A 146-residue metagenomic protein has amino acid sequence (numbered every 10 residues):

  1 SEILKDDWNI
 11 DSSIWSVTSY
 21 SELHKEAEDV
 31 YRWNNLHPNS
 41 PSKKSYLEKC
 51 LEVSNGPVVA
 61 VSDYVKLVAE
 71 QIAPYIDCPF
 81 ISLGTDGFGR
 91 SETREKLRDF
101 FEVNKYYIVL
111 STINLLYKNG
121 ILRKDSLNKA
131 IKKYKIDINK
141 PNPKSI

Functional and structural regions predicted by a protein language model:
S1-I146: Thiamine diphosphate
